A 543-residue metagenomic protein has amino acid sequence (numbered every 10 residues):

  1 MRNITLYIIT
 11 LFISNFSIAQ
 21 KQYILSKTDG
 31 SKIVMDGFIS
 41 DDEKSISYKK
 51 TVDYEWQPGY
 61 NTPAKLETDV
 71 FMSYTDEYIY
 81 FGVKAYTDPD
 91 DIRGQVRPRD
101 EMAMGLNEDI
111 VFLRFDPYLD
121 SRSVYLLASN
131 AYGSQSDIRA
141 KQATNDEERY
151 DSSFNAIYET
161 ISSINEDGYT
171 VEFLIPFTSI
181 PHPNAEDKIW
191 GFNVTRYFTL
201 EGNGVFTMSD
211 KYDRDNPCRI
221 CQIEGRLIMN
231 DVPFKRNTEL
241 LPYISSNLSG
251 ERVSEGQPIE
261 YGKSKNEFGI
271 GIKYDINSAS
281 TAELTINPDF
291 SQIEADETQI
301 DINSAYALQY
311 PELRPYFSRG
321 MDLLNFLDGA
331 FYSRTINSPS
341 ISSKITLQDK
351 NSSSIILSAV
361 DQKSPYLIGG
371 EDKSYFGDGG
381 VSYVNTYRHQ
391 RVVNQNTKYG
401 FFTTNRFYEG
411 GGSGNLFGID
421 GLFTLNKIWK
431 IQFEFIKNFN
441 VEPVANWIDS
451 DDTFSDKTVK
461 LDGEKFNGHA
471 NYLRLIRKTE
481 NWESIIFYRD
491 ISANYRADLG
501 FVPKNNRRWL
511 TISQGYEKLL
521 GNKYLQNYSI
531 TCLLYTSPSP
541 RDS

Functional and structural regions predicted by a protein language model:
Q20-Q390, G411: Structural preference for beta-rich elements and adjacent junctions enriched in aromatics
I79, S280-A282, N351-I356, Q395-G400 (+3 more regions): Repeated loop/turn-to-beta-strand initiation elements of outer-membrane beta-barrel proteins
I175, Y274, L347-D349, Q390-V393 (+4 more regions): Residue-level signature of outer-membrane beta-barrel architecture
P242, I272, L284, I345 (+8 more regions): Membrane-embedded beta-strand positions of outer-membrane beta-barrel proteins
P258-S264, S304-Y306, S333-N337, F376-V381 (+7 more regions): Replace "Gram-negative outer membrane beta-barrel proteins" with "bacterial and organellar outer membrane beta-barrel
K263-G271, S338-S342, G380-R388, K398-T404 (+5 more regions): Transmembrane beta-barrel architecture of outer membranes
Q292-A305, Q432-R474, K478-W482, Y488-V502: Outer-membrane beta-barrel translocator/channel fold
Y535-D542: Conserved small/polar residues in nucleotide/adenosyl-binding loops
